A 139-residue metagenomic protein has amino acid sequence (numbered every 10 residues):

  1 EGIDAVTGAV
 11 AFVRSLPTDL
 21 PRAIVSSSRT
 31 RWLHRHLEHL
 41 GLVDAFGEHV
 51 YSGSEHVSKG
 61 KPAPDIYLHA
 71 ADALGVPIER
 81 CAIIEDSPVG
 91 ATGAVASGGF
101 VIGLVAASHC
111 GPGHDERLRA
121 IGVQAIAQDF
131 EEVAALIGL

Functional and structural regions predicted by a protein language model:
E1-I24, T30-H34: Short, acidic loop-to-helix structural element flanking the phosphoryl-transfer center in phosphate-processing enzymes
R14, T30, H34-L139: Asp-based, Mg2+/Mn2+-dependent phosphohydrolase catalytic module
